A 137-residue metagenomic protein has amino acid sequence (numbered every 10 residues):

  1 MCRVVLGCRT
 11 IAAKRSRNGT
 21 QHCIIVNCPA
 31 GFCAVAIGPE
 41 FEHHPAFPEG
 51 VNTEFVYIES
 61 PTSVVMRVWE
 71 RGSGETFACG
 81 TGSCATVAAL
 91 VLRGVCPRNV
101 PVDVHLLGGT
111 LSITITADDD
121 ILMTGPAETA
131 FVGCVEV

Functional and structural regions predicted by a protein language model:
M1-F77, V87-V137: Active-site proximal loop and beta-alpha junction motif in alpha/beta enzyme cores
S83: Conserved acetyl-CoA-binding loop-helix of GNAT-fold acetyltransferases
